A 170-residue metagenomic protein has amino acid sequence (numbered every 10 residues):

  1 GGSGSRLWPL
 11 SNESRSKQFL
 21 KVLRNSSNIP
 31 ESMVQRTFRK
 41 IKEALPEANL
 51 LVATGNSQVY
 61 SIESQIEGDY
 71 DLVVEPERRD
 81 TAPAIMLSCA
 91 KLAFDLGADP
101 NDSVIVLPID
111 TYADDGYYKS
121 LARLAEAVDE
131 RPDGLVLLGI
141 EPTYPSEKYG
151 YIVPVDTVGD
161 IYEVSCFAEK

Functional and structural regions predicted by a protein language model:
G1, A53, I105-P108, L137-E141 (+1 more regions): Short beta-strand segments
G1-P9: Short, hydrophobic/glycine-enriched beta-strand segments
S3-G4, Y112, T143-Y144: Conserved nucleotide-binding/hydrolysis micro-motifs of P-loop NTPases
L7, F19, V34, I152 (+1 more regions): Short clusters of hydrophobic/aromatic residues that line enzyme substrate/ligand-binding pockets
W8-E13, K21-P108, Y112-Y118: Conserved N-terminal catalytic core of the sugar/cofactor nucleotidyltransferase
F19, L72, L135-L137: Conserved beta-strand scaffold positions in the cores of enzyme catalytic domains, especially in NTP/NDP-utilizing
D115-K170: Conserved core of the sugar-phosphate nucleotidyltransferase
